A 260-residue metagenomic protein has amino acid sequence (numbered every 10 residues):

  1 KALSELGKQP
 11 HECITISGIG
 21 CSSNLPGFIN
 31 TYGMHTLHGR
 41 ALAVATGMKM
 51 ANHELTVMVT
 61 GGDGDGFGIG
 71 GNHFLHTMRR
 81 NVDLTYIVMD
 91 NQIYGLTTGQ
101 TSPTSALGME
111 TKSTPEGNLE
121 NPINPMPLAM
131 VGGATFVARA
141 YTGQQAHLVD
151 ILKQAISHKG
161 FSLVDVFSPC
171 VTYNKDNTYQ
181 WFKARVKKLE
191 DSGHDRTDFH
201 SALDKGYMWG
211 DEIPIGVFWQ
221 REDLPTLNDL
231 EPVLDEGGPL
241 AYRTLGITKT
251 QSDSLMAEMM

Functional and structural regions predicted by a protein language model:
K1, E5-G7, H11-S23, L37-G39 (+4 more regions): Metallocofactor- and cofactor-centric catalytic cores in central/energy metabolism, strongly enriched
Q9-C13, A51-V57, R79-T85, M89 (+3 more regions): Short coil/turn connectors at secondary-structure junctions
S17-G95, V149-D150: Thiamine diphosphate
I19-C21, N91-I93, Q144, F167-Y173 (+1 more regions): Glycine-rich beta-alpha junction loops
Y32-G33, T77, S102-A106, A155 (+1 more regions): Short, hinge-like loop/turn segments at secondary-structure boundaries
E54, S102-A155: Conserved thiamine diphosphate
A134-K175, Y179-F182: ATP/pyrophosphate-binding catalytic subdomain of soluble kinases
C170-M260: Flexible, low-complexity linker and terminal segments
